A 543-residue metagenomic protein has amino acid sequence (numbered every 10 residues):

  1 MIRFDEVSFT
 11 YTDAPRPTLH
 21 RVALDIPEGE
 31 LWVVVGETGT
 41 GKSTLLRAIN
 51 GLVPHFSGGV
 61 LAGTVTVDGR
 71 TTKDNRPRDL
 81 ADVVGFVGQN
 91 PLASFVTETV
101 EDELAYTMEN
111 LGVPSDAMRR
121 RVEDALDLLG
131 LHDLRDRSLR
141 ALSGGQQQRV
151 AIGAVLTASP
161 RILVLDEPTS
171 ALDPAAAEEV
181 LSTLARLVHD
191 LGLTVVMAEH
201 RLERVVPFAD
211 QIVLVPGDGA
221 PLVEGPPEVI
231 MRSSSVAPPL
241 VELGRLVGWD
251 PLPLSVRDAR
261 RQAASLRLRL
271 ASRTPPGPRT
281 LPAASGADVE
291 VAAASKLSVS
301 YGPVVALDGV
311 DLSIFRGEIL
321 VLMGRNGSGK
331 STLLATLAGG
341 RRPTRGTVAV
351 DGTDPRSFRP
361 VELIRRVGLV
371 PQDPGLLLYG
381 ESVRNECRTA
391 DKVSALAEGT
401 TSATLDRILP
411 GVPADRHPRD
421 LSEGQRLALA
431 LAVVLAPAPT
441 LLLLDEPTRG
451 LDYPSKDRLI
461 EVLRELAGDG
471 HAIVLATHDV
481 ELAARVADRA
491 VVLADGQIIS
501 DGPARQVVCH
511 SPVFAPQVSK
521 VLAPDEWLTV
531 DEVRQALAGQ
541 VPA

Functional and structural regions predicted by a protein language model:
N50, A338: Helix-to-loop junction immediately C-terminal to a conserved catalytic motif
G58-R70, G346-D354, L363: Conserved ABC transporter NBD signature motif
A117-L134, L396-A414: Conserved ABC ATPase "signature" region
V155-L156, L435: ABC ATPase C-loop
L163-D166, L442-D445: Catalytic Walker B motif of ABC-type/P-loop ATPase nucleotide-binding domains
E199-H200, T477-H478: H-loop/switch region of ABC-family ATPase nucleotide-binding domains
D218-G219, G496: Conserved ABC ATPase "signature" C-loop
E228-E290, F514-A543: ABC ATPase nucleotide-binding domains
